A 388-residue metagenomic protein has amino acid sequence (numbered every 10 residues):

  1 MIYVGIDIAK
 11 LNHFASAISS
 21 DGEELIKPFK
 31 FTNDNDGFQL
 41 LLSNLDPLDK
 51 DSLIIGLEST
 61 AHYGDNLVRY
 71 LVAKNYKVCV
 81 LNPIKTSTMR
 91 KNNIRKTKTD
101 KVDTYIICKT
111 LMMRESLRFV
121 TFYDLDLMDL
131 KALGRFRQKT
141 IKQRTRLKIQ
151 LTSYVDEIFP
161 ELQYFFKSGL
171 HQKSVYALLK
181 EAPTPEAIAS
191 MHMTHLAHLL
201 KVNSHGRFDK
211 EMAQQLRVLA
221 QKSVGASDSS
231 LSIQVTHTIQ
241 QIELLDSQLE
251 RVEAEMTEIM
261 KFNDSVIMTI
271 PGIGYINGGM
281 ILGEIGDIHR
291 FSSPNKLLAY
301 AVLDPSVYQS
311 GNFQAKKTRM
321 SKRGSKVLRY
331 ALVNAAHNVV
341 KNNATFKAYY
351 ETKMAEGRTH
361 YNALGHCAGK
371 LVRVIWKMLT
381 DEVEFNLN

Functional and structural regions predicted by a protein language model:
M1-N388: A detector of single, family-specific signature residues that are central to catalytic or substrate-handling motifs
